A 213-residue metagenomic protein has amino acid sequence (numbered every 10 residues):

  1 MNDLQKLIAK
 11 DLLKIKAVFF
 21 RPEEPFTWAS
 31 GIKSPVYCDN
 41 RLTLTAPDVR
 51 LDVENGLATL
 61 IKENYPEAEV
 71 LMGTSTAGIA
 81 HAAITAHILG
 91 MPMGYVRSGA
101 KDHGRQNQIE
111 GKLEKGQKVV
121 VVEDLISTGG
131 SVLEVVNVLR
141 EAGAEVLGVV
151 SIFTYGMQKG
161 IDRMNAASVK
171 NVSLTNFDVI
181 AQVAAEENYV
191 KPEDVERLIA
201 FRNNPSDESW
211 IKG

Functional and structural regions predicted by a protein language model:
M1-V122, G130-G213: PRPP-associated nucleotide enzymes
